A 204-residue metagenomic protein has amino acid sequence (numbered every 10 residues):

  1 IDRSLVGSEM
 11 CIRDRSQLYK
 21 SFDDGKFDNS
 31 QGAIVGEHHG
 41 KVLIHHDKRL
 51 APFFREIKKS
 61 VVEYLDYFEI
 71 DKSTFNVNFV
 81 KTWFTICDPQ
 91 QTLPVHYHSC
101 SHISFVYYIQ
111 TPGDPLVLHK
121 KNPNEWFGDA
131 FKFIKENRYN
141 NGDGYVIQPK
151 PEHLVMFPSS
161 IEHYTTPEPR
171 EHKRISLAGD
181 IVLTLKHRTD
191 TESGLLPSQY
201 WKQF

Functional and structural regions predicted by a protein language model:
I1-G7, C11-I12: Single conserved hydrophobic/aromatic residue that forms the stacking wall/gate of nucleotide- or nucleobase-binding
N29, D129, P197-F204: Short, cationic low-complexity segments
A33-Q91, V95-H98: Signature of the catalytic double-stranded beta-helix
C87-M156, K173, L183-L195: Catalytic core of non-heme Fe(II) oxygenases with the double-stranded beta-helix
E162, T166-S176: Ligand-binding loop in jelly-roll beta-barrel domains
D180: An acidic/histidine-cluster motif and surrounding catalytic segment that typifies divalent-metal-assisted enzyme active
